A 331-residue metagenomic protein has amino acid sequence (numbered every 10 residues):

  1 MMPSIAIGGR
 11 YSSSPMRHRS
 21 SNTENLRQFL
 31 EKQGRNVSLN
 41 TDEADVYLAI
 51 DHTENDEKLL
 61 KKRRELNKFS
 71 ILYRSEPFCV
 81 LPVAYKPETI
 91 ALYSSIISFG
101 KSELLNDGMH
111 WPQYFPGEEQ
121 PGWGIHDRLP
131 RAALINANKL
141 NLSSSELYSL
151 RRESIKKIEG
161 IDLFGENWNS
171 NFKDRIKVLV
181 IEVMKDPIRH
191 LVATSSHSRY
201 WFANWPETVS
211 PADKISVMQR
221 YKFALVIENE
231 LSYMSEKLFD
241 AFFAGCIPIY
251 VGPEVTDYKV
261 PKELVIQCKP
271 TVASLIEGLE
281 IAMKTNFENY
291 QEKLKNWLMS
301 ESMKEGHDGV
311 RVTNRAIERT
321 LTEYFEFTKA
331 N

Functional and structural regions predicted by a protein language model:
P3-A49, T53-R74, F78, A84-E159 (+2 more regions): Pol beta-like nucleotidyltransferase catalytic core
F164-E166, S170: A motif-centric feature for acidic-aromatic and gly/ser/thr-rich catalytic loops and repeats
